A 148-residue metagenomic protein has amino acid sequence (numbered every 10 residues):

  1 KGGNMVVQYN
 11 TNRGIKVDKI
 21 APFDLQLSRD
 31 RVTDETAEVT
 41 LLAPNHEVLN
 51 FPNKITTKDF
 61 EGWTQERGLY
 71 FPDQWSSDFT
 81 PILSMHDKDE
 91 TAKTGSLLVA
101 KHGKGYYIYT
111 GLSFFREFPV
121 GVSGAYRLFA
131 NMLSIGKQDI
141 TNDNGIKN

Functional and structural regions predicted by a protein language model:
K1-G62, G124, L128, S134: A glycine-rich, often tryptophan-bearing local segment used as a flexible ligand/cofactor-contacting loop or short
K16, G68-Y70: Sequence-pattern detector for short linear motifs and compositional/periodic biases rather than a specific fold
A21-Q26, V32, K58, Y70 (+1 more regions): Extracellular ligand-binding/catalytic regions of CAZymes and related secreted enzymes and adhesion modules
Q65: Catalytic phosphate-donor-binding core of small-molecule kinases
